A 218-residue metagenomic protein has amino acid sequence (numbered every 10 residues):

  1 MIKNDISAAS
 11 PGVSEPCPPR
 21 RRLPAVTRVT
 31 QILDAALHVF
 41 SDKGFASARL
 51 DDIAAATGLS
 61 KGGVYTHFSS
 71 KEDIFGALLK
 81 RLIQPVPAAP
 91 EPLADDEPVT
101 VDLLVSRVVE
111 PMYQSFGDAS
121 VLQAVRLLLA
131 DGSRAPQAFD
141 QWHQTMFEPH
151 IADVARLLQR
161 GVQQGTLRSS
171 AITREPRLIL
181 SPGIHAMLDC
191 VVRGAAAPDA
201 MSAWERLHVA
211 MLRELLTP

Functional and structural regions predicted by a protein language model:
M1-K43, S47-L59, T66-D73, V99: Basic, helix-initiating cap at the start of DNA-binding domains
A35, V39, P111, P182-D189: Amphipathic alpha-helical interface segments
V39, S115, D153, L157: Short alpha-helical functional segments enriched in proximate histidine and acidic residues
A77, E91-Q123, T173-I179, E205: Hydrophobic alpha-helical connector segments
K80-V86: Short, basic, alpha-helical segments at the C-terminal edge of helix-turn-helix-like DNA-binding modules
M112, V125-L129, I179-G183, L212: Short alpha-helical scaffolding segments that buttress acidic/His motifs in well-ordered protein cores
F116-Q144, L188-R193: Amphipathic alpha-helical segments used for helix-helix packing
D140, Q144, E148, Q159-M211: Hydrophobic/aromatic-rich alpha-helical bundle segments in the mid-to-C-terminal region
